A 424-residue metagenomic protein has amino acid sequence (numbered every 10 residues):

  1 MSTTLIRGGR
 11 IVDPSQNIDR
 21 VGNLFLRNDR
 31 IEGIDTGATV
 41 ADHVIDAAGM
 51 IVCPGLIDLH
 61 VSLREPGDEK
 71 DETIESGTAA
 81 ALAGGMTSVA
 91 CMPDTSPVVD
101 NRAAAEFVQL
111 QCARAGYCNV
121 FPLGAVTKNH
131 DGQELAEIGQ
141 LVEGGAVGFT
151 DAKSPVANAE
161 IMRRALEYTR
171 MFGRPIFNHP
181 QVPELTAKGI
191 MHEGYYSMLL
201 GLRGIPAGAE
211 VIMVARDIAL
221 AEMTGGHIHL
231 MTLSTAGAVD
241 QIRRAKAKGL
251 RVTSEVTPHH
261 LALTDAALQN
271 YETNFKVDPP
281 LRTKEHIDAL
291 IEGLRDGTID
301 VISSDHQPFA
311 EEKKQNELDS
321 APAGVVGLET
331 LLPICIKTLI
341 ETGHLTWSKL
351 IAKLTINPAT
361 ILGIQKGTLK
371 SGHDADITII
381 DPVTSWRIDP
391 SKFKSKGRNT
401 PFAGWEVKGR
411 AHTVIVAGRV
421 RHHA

Functional and structural regions predicted by a protein language model:
M1-T39: N-terminal metal-binding scaffold of metallo-dependent hydrolase/deaminase domains
G9, L24, D29, G49 (+15 more regions): Divalent metal-coordination and catalytic microenvironments
G37-V52: Active-site metal-binding motif and surrounding structural segment of the metallo-beta-lactamase
A48-A115: Metal-associated gating/positioning segment near the N- to mid-region
R102-N119, E167-N178, T330: Alpha-helix-loop-beta-strand connector modules within alpha/beta enzyme cores
Q133-I302: Histidine/acidic residue-rich metal-binding segments in metalloenzymes
L199-H227, N274, R295-D296, D300-I302 (+1 more regions): His/Asp/Glu-enriched, well-ordered alpha-helical/loop segment that forms or immediately abuts the divalent-metal
E317-S320, D374-A424: C-terminal cap of metal-dependent C-N hydrolases
